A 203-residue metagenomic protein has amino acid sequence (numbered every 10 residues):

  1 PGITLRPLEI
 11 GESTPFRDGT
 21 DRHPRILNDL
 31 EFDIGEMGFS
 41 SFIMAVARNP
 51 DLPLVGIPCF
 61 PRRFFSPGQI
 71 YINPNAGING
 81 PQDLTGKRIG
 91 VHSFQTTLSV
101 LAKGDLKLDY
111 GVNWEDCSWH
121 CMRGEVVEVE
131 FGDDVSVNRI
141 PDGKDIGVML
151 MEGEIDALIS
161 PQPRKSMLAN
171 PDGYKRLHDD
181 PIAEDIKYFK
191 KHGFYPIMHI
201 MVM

Functional and structural regions predicted by a protein language model:
G2-E115, W119-E128: Short, glycine-/small- and polar/acidic-enriched structural segments that line small-molecule recognition paths
K87-T96, G132-P141, D145-I146: Flexible, glycine/proline-enriched loop segments at strand-loop-helix junctions that form or flank small-ligand binding
V135-M203: Pocket-lining segment of extracytoplasmic ligand-binding domains
